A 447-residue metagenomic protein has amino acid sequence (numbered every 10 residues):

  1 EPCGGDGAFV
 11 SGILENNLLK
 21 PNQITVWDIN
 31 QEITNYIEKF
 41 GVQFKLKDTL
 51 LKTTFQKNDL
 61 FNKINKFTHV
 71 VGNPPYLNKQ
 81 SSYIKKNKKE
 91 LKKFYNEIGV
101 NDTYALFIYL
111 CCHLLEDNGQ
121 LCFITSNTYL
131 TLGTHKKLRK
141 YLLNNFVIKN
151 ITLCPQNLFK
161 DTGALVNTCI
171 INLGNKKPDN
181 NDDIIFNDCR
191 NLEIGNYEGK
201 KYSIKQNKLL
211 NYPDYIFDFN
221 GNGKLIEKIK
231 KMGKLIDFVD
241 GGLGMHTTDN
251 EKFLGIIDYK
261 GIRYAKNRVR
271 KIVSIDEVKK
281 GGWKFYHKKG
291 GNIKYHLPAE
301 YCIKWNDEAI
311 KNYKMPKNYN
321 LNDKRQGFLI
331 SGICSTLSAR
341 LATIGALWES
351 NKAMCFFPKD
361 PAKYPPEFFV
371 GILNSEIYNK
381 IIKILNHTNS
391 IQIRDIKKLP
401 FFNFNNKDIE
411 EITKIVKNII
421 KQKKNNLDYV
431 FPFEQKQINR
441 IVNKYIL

Functional and structural regions predicted by a protein language model:
C3-K39, F44-Q56, L60-K266, R270 (+4 more regions): Signature of N6-adenine DNA methyltransferases within the class I
L115, E227-E410: Polybasic, glycine- and aromatic-enriched phosphate-binding surface used to engage nucleic acids
L130-T131, N144, L173-D179, S375-N379 (+3 more regions): Short, well-ordered loop/turn and helix-capping segments at boundaries between secondary-structure elements and domains
G199-I204, S375-I377, I415: Periplasmic c-type cytochrome electron-transfer domains
D395-I446: Extended amphipathic alpha-helical segments enriched in small hydrophobics
